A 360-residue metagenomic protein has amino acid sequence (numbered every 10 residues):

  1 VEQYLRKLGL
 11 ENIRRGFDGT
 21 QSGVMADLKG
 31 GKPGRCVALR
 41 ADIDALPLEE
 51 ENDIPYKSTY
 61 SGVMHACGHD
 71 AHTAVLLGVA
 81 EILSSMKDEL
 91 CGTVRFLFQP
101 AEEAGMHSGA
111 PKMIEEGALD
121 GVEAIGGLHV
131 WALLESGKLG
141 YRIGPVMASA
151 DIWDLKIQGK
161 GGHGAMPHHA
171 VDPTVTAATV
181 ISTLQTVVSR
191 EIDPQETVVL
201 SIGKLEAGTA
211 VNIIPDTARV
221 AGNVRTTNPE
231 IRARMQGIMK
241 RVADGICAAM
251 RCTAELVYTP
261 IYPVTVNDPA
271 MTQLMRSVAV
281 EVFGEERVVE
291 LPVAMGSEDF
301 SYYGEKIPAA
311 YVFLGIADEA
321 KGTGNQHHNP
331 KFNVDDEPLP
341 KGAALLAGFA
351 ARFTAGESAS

Functional and structural regions predicted by a protein language model:
V1-P33: A non-catalytic alpha/beta surface segment that caps or lines the substrate-entry region of metallo-dependent hydrolase
Q3, G9, K32, S85-D88 (+2 more regions): N-terminal hydrophobic/helix-forming segments and targeting peptides
S22-M25, L46-L48, N52-M64, D70-A71 (+3 more regions): Histidine/acidic-residue-rich, glycine-tolerant segments that coordinate divalent metal ions
R35-A38, T93-R95, E123-G126, A178 (+2 more regions): Structural motif
A38-R40, E49, W153, Y311-I316: Non-cysteine beta-strand/loop elements that form the S-adenosyl-L-methionine
D42-D44, A101-E103, W131, T259-I261 (+2 more regions): Active-site beta-loop-alpha junctions enriched in small/polar residues
T174-S360: Metal-dependent amide/peptide-bond hydrolase catalytic core, centered on the "pita-bread" metallohydrolase fold
